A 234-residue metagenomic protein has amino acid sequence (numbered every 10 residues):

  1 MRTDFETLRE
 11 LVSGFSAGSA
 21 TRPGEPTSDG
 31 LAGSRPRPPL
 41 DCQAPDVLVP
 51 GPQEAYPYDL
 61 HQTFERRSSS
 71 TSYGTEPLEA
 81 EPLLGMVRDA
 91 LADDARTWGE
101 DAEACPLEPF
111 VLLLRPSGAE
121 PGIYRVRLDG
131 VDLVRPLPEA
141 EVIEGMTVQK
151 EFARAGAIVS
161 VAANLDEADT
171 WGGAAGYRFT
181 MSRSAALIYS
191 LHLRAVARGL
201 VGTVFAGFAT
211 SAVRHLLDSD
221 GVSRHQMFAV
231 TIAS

Functional and structural regions predicted by a protein language model:
M1-W171, M181-S184, T203, G207-S234: N-terminal accessory segments that position/regulate proteins before the catalytic core
G172-G176: Short, surface-exposed loop/helix-turn segments at secondary-structure junctions that function as lids/hinges flanking
I188: C-terminal substrate/ligand-recognition segments
G199: Structured binding elements
